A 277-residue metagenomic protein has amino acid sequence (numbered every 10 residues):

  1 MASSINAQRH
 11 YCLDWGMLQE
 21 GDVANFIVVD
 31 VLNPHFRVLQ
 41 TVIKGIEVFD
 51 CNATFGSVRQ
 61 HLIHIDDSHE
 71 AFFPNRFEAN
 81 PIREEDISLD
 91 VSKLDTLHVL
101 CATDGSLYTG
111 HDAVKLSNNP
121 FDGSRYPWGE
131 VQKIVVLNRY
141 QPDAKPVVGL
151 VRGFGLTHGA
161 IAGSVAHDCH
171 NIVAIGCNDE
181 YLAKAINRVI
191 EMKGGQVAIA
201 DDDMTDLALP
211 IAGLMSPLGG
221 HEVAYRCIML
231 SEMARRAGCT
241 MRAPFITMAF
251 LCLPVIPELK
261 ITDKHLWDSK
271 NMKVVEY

Functional and structural regions predicted by a protein language model:
M1-Y277: Active-site microenvironment of metallo-dependent hydrolases
